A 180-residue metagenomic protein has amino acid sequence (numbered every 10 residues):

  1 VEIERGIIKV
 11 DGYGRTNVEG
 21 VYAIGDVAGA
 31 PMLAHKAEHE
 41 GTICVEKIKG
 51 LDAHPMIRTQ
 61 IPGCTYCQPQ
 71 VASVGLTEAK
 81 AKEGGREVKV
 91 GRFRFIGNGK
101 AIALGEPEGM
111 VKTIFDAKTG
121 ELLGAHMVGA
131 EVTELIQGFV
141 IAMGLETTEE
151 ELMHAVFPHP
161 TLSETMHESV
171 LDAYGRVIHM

Functional and structural regions predicted by a protein language model:
V1-D52: FAD-site-proximal beta/loop scaffold in flavoenzymes
K49-G50, I61, Y66-M180: Flexible, glycine-rich terminal cap/loop adjacent to redox cofactors in electron-transfer oxidoreductases
M56-R58: Acidic/histidine metal-binding catalytic segments
